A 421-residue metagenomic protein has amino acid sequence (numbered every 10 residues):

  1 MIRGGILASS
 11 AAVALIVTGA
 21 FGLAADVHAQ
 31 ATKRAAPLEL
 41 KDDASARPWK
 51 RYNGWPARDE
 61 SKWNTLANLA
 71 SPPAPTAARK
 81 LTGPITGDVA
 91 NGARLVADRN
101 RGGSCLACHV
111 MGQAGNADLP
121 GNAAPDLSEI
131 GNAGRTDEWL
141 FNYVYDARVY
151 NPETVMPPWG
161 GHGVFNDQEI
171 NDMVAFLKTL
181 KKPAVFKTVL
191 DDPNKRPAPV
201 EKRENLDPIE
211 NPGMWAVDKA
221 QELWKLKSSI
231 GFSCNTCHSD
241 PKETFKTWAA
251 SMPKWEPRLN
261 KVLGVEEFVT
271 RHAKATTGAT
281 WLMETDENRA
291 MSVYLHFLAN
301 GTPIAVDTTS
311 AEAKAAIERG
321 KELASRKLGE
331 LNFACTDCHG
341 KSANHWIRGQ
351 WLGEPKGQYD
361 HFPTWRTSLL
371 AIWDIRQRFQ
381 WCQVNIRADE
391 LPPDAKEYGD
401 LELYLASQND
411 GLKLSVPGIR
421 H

Functional and structural regions predicted by a protein language model:
M1-A12: Bacterial N-terminal signal peptides that target proteins for export
S10-D88, E138, Y143-D146, N171-A216 (+6 more regions): Post-cleavage N-terminal segment of exported redox proteins
R101, I230, L331: Short metal-coordination and nucleic-acid-contact micro-motifs, chiefly zinc-binding Cys/His arrays
R101, M111, D146-Y150, Y294-F297: Glycine-rich, acidic and aromatic/proline-enriched surface loops and short helix-turn segments that act as binding
L106-Y145, V155-P158, W215-D218, L223 (+2 more regions): Gly/Gly-Pro-rich "capping" loops immediately C-terminal to redox-active cysteine motifs in periplasmic/lumenal
Q221, K227, H296-I347: Surface-exposed interaction/gating patches
